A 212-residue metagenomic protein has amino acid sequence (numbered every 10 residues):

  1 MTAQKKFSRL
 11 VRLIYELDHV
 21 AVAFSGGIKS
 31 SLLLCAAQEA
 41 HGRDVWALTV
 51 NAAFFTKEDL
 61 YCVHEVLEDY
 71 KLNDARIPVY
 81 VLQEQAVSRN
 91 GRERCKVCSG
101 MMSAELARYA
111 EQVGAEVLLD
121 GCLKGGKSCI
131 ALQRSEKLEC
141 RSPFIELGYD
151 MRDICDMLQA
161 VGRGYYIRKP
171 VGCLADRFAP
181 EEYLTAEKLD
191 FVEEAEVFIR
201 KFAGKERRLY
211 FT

Functional and structural regions predicted by a protein language model:
M1-A160: ATP-dependent adenylation/nucleotidyltransferase module used to activate substrates
L48, Y210-T212: Solvent-exposed beta-strand sheet faces enriched in polar/charged residues
G148-Y149, C155-Y210: Mid-to-C-terminal catalytic subdomains of enzymes that bind/position adenosyl phosphate moieties or nucleic-acid
